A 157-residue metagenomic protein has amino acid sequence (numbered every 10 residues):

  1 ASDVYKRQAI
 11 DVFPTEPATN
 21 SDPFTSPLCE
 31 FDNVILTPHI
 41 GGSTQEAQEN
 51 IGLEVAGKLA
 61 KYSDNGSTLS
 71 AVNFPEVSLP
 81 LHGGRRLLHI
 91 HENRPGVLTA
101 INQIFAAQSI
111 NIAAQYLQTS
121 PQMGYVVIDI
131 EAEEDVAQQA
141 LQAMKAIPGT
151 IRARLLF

Functional and structural regions predicted by a protein language model:
S2-L81, Y125: Rossmann-like dinucleotide-binding domain for NAD(H)/NADP(H)
L69-F157: A conserved regulatory-domain signal marking ACT and ACT-like small-molecule sensing domains and adjacent regulatory
